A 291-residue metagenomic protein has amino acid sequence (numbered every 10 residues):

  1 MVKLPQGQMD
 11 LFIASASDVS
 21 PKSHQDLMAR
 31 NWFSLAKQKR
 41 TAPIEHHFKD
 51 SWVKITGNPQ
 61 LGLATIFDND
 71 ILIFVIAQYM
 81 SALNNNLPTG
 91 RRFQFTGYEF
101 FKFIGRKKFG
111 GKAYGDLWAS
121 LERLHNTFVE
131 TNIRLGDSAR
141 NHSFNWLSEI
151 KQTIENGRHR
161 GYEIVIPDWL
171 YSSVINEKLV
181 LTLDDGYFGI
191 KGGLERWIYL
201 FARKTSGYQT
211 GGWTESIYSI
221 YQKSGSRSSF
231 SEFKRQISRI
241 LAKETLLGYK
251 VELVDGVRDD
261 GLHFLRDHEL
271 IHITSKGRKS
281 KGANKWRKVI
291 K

Functional and structural regions predicted by a protein language model:
M1-K291: Charged, alpha-helix-forming regions
